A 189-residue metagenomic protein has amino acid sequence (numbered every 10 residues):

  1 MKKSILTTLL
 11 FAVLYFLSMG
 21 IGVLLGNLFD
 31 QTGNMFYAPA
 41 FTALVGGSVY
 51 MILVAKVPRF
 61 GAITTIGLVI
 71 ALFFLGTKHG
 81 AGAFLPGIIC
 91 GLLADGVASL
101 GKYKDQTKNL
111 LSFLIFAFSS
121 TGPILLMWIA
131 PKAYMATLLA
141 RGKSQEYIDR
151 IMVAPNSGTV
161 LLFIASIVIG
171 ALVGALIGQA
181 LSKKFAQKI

Functional and structural regions predicted by a protein language model:
M1-N27, L138-G158, L162, K183 (+1 more regions): Membrane topogenic helices and adjacent juxtamembrane segments
M1-T65: Hydrophobic transmembrane alpha-helices
I5-L10, A40-F41, G61-L68, F84-L85 (+2 more regions): Hydrophobic alpha-helical transmembrane segments
A12-I21, L68-T77, F116-L125: Aromatic-anchored segments of alpha-helical transmembrane domains
G22-D30, V57, G61, V97 (+3 more regions): Membrane-interfacial segments
V23-N27, M35, I70-A98: Interfacial aromatic-anchored transmembrane helix boundaries in multi-pass membrane proteins
M35, S112-K183: Membrane-embedded alpha-helical hairpins and interfacial helices in multi-pass inner-membrane proteins
G87-L125, A175: Short helix-perturbing small/polar motifs within transmembrane alpha-helices
